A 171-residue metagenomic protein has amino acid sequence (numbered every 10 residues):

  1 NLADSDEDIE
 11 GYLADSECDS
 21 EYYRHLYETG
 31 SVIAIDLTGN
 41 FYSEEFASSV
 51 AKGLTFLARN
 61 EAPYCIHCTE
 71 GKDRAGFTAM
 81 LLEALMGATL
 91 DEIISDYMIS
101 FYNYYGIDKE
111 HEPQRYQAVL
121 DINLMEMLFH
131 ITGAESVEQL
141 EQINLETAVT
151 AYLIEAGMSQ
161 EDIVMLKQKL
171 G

Functional and structural regions predicted by a protein language model:
N1-C65, F77-G171: Cys-dependent protein tyrosine phosphatase-like superfamily
E70, R74-A75: Ser/Thr-glycine-rich phosphate-binding loops at phosphate-binding pockets of nucleotides, nucleotide cofactors
